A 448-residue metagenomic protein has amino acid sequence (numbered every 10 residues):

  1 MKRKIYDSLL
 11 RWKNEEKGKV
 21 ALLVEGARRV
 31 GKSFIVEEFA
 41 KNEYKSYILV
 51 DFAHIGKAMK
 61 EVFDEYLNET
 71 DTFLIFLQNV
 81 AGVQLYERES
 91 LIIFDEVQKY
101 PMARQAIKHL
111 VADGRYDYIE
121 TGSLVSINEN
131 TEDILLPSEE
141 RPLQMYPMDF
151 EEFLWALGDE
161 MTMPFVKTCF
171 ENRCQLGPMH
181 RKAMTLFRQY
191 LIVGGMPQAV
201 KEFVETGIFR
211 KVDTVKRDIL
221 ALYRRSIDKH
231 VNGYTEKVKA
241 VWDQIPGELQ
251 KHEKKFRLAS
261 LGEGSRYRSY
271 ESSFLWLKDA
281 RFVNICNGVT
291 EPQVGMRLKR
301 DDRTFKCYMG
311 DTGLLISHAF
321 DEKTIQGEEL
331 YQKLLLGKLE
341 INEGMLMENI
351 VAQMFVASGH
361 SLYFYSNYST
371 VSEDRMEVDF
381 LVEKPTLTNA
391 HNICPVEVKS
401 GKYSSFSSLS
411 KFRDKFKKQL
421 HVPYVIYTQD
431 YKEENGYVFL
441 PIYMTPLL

Functional and structural regions predicted by a protein language model:
M1-E16: Pre-Walker A adenine-sensing motif
K13-V20, R29, E38, N42-K45 (+2 more regions): A cross-kingdom feature that marks ATP-driven nucleic-acid transaction machinery
V24: Hydrophobic anchor at the beta1->P-loop junction of P-loop NTPases
K32: Conserved lysine of the Walker
H54-R88: Short glycine-rich substrate-engagement loop in P-loop NTPases that contacts/grips substrate
I93, D117-S123, Q144: Structural recognition of the conserved hydrophobic beta-strand(s) that form the central parallel beta-sheet of P-loop
H109, S126-P142, L154-D159: Short regulatory helix/loop adjacent to the ATP-binding pocket of P-loop NTPases
E160-M347, Q353: Interdomain hinge/linker elements that couple catalytic modules in large macromolecular machines
